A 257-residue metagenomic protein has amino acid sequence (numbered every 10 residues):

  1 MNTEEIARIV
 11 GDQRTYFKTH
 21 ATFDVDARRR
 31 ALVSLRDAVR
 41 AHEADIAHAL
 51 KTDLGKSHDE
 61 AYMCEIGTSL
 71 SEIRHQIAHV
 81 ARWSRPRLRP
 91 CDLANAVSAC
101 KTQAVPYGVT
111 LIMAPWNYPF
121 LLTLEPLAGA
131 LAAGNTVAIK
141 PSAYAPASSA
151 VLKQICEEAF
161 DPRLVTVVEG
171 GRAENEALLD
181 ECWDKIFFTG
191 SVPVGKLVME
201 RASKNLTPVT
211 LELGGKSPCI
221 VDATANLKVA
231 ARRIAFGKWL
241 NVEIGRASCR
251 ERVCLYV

Functional and structural regions predicted by a protein language model:
M1-K101: N-terminal Rossmann-like NAD(P)+-binding subdomain of aldehyde/semialdehyde dehydrogenases
R28, I73, G134, V165 (+3 more regions): Residue-level signal for inorganic ion chemistry
S84, E169, G190: Short loop/edge segments at beta-strand edges and connector loops that shape dinucleotide/nucleotide cofactor-binding
R89-V97, V167-G170, R233-I234: Short gly/ser/thr-rich secondary-structure transition/capping motifs
C91-R163, F188, L206, K228: Conserved small-residue-rich beta-alpha loop and adjacent elements that most often cradle the phosphate/pyrophosphate
A99-K101, V167-D184: A structured beta-alpha segment of the ubiquitous adenosine-cofactor-binding alpha/beta core
A150, E176-A177, S191-E200: Active-site core of PLP-dependent enzymes with the aminotransferase class I/II
F160, P193-L255: ALDH superfamily catalytic-core signature
